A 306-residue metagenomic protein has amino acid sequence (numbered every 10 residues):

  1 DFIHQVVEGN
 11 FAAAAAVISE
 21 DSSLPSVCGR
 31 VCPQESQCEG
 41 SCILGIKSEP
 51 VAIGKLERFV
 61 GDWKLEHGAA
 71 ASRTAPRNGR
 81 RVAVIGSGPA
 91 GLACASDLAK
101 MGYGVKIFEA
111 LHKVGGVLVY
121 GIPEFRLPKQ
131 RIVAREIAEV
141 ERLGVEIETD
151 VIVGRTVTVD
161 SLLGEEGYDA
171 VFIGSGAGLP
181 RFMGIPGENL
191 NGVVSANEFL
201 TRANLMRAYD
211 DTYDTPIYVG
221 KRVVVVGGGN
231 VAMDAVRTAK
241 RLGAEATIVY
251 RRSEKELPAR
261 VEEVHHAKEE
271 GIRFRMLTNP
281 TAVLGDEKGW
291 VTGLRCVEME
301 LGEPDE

Functional and structural regions predicted by a protein language model:
D1-G29, P33: Long amphipathic alpha-helical segments
F2, S26-R30, E35-I85, K100-M101 (+2 more regions): FAD-binding core/adjacent interface of flavoenzyme oxidoreductases
S23, G88-A90, K113, G229-V231: Residue-level detector of alpha-helix initiation sites
R80-K106, A232-K240: N-terminal Rossmann-like FAD-binding beta1-loop-alpha1 element of flavoenzymes
Y103-V119, T247-K255: Glycine-rich FAD pyrophosphate-binding loop
G121-L127: Short glycine-enriched, charge-decorated loop/helix-capping segments at active-site entrances that position
I132-R181, E198, N204-D214, R241-E306: A Rossmann-like FAD-binding core segment of flavoenzymes
A208, Y213-V226, N230-A246: Predominantly flavin-linked oxidoreductase catalytic cores and closely associated redox partners
